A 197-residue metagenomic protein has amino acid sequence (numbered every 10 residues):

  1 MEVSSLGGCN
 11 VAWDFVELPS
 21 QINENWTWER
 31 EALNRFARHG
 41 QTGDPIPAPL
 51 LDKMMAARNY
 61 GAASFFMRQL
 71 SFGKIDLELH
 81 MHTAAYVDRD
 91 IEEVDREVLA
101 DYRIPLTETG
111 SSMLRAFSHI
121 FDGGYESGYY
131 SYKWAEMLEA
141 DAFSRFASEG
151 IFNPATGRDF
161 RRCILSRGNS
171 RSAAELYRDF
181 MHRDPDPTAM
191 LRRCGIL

Functional and structural regions predicted by a protein language model:
M1-L197: Cation-handling catalytic/transport regions enriched in His/Asp/Glu
